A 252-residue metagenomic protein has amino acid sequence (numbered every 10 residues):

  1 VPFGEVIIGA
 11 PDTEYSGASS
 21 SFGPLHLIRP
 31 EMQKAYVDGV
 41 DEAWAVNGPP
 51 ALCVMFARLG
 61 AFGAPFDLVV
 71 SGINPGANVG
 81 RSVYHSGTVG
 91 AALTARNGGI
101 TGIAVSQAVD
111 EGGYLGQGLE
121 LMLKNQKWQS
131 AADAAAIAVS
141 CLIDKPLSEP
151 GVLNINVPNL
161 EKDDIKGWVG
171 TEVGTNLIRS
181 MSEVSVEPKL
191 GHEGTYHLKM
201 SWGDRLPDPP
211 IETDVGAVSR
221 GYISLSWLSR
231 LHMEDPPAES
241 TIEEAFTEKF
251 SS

Functional and structural regions predicted by a protein language model:
P2-R58, A64-P65: A cross-family phosphate/adenosyl-ligand binding-site feature
I7-G9, W44, V70, I103-V105 (+1 more regions): Hydrophobic/aromatic beta-strand patches that form the interior of the parallel beta-sheet core in alpha/beta enzyme
P49-P50, N74-A77, L160, R230: Short glycine-rich anion-binding loops that position phosphate/pyrophosphate groups of nucleotides and phosphorylated
A57-G63, G90-T101: Alpha-helix C-terminal capping segments
F66-G76: Short acidic, glycine-rich surface-loop motifs adjacent to enzyme active sites
Y84-G90: Charged helix-capping and loop-helix junction motifs
R96-G118: Glycine-rich phosphate/pyrophosphate-binding loops and their adjacent beta-strand/loop elements at enzyme active sites
L121-K124, I143-S252: C-terminal accessory domains and tails appended to enzymatic cores
